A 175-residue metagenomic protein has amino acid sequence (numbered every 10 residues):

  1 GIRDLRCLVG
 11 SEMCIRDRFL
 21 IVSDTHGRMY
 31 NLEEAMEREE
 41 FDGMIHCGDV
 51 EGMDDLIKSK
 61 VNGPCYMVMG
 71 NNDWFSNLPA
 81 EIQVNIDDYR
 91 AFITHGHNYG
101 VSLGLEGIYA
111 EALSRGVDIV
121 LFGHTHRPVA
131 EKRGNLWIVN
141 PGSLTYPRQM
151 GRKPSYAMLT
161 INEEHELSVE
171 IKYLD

Functional and structural regions predicted by a protein language model:
G1-I15: Single conserved hydrophobic/aromatic residue that forms the stacking wall/gate of nucleotide- or nucleobase-binding
S11, R16-P64, D73-A80, R152-S155 (+1 more regions): N-terminal active-site segment of His-dependent metallophosphoesterases
I21-S23, G43-D49, Y66-N71, I93-H95 (+2 more regions): Active-site neighborhood of phospho(di)ester-bond hydrolases with catalytic His/Asp-centered motifs
H26-Y30, V50-D55, N72-N77, Y99-G104 (+2 more regions): Active-site environment of divalent metal-dependent phosphoester hydrolases
N31, I86-D87, A110-V117, V139-D175: Binuclear metal-dependent phosphoesterase catalytic core
K58-Y66, E131-T145, M150: Short acidic, glycine/proline-enriched helix-loop-strand junctions
Y66-E111, R115: Helix-adjacent hinge/juxtasegments
